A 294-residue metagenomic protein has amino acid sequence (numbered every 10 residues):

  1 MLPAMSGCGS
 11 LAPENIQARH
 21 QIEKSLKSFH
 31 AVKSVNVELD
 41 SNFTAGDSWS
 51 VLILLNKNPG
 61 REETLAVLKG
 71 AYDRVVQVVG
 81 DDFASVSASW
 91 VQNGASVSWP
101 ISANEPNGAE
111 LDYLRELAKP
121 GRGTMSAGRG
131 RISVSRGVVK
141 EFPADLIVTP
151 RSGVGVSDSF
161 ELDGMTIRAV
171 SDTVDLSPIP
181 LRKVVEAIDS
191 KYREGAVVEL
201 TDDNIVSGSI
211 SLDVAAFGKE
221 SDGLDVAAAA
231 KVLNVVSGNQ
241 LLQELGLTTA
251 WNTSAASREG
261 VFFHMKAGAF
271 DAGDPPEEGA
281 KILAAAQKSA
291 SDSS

Functional and structural regions predicted by a protein language model:
A4-G7: C-terminal motif of bacterial Sec signal peptides marking the signal peptidase cleavage site
G9-A12: Bacterial signal peptide processing site
A18, I22-Q92: N-terminal Sec/ER secretory leader and immediately downstream segment of secreted/extracellular precursors
R19-H30, N107-A118, F142-G153, I179-Y192 (+1 more regions): Short amphipathic alpha-helix segments
A31-I53, M125-A127, I132-V134, S190-A215 (+1 more regions): Short edge beta-strands and adjacent turn/loop segments
S48-S50, L65, K69-V174: Long, acidic/polar, low-complexity amphipathic helices and coiled-coil-like
P59-V67, V138-I147, G218-A229: Short, conserved charged micro-motifs
I179-S294: Extracytoplasmic/luminal low-complexity segments enriched in Pro/Gly and acidic/polar residues that act as flexible
